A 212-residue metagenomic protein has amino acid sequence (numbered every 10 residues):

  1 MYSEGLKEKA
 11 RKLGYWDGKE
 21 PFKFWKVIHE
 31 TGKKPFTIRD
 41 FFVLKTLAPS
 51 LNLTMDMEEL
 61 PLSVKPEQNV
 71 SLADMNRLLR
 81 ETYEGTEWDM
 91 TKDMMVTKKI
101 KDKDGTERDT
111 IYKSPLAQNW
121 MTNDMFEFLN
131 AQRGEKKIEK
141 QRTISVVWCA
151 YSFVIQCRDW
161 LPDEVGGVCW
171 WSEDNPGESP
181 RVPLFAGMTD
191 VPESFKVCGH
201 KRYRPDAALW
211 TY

Functional and structural regions predicted by a protein language model:
M1-Y212: C-terminus-biased signal that marks the final domain/tail of proteins
